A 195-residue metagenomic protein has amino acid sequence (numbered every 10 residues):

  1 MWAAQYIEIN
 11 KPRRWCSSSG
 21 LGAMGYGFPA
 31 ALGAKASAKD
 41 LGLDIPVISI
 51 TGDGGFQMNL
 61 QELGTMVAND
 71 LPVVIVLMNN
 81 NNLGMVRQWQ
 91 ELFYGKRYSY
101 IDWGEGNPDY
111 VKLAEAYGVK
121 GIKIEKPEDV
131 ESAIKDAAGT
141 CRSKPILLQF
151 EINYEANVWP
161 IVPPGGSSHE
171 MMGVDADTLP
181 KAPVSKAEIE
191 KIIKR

Functional and structural regions predicted by a protein language model:
W2-R195: Thiamine diphosphate
